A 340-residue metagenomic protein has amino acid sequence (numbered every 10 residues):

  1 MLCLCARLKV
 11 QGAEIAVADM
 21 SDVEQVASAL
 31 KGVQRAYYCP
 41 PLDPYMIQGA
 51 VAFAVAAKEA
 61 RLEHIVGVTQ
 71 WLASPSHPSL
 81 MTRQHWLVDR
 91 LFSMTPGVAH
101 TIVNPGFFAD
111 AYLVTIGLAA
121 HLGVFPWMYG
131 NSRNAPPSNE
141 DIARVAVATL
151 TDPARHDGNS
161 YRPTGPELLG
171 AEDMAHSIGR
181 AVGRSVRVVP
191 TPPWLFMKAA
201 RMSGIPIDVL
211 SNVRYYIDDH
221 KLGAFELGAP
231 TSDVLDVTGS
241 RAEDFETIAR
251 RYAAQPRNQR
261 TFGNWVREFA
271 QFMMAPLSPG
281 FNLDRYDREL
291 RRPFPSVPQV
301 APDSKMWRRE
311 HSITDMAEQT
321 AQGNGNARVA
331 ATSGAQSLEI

Functional and structural regions predicted by a protein language model:
M1-R7, S21-E24, K31, L42-P44 (+9 more regions): Oxidoreductase cofactor-interface core, primarily capturing Rossmann-like NAD(P)-dependent enzymes
V10-V17, F125: Active-site regions of enzymes building and remodeling cell-envelope glycoconjugates
A13, R35, T151, G183 (+2 more regions): Residue-level marker of structural boundaries
A18, T191: Cofactor-binding loops of NAD(P)H-dependent oxidoreductases, dominated by short-chain dehydrogenase/reductases
L30, Q34-Y37, V66: N-terminal Rossmann-like NAD(P) cofactor-binding module of classical short-chain dehydrogenase/reductase
C39, V68, G239: Residues lining the SAM
L195-I340: A hydrophobic C-terminal alpha-helical subdomain
